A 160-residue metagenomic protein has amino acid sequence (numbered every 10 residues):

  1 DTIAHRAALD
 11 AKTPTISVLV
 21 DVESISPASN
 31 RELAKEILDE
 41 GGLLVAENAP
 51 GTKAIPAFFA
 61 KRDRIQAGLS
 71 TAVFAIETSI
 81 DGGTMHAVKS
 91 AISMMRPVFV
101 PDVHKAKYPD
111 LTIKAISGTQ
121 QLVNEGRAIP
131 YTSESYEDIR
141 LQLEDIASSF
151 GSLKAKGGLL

Functional and structural regions predicted by a protein language model:
D1-L160: Glycine-biased, small-residue-rich flexible motifs in mid-sequence functional cores and linkers
